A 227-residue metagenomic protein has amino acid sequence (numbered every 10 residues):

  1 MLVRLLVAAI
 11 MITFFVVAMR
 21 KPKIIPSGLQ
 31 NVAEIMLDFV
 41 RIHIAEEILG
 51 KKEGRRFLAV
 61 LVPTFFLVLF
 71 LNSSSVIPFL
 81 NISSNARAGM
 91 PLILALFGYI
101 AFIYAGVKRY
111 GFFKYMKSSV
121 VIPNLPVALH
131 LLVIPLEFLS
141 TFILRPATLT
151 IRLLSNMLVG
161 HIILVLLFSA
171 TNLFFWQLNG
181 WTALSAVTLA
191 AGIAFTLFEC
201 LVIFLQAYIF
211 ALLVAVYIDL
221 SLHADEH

Functional and structural regions predicted by a protein language model:
M1-H227: Selective transmembrane helix interface/packing segments
